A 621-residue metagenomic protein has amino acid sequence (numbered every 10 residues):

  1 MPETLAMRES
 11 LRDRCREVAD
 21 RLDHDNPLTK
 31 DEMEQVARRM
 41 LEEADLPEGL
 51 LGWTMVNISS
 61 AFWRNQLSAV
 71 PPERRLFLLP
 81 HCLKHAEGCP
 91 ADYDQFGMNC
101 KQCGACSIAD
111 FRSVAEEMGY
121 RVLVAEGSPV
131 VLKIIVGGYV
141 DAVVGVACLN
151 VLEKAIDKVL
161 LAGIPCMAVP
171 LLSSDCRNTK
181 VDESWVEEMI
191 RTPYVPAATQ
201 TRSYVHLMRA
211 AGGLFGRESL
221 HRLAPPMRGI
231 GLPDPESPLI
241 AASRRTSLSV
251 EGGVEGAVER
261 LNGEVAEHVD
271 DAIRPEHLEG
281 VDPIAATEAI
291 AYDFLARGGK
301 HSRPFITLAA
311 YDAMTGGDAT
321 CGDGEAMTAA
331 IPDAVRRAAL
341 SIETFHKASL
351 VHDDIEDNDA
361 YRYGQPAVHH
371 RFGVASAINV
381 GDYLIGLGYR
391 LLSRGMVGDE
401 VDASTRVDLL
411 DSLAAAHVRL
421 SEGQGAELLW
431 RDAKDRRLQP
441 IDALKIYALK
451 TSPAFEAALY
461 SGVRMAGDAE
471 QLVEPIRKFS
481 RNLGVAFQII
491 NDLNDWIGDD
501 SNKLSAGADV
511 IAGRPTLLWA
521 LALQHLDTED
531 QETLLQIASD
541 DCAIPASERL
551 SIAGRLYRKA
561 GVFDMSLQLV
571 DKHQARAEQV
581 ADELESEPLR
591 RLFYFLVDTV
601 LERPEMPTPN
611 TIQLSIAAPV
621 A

Functional and structural regions predicted by a protein language model:
M1-L76: Electropositive, gly/pro-rich neighborhoods at or near active sites that engage anionic ligands
L67-M118: Redox- and metal-dependent alpha/beta enzyme cores, enriched for Fe-S-associated oxidoreductases and cofactor-handling
Y139-D141: Proline-aspartate-enriched helix->loop->beta-strand connector
C166-R202: Ser/Thr/Gly-rich flexible loops in soluble cytosolic domains mediating phosphotransfer, phosphorylation
L207-A272, D282-I284: Charge-patterned, long linear interaction tracts outside catalytic cores
H277-Q531, F593, D598: Mg2+-dependent prenyl diphosphate-binding active-site environment of isoprenoid biosynthetic enzymes
E532-E583: Mobile late-domain/C-terminal helix-loop "cap" segments that border catalytic sites or the cytosolic face
H573, E587-A621: Short, amphipathic C-terminal "tail helix"
